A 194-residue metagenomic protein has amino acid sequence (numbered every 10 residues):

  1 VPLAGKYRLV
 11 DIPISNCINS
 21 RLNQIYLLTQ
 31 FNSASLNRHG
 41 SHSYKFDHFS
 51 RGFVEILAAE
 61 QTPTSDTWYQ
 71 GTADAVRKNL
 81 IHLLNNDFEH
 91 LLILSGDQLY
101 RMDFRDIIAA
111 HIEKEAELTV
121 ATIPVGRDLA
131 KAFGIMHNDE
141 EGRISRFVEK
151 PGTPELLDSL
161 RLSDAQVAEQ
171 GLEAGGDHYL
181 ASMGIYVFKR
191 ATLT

Functional and structural regions predicted by a protein language model:
V1-T194: Unchanged
